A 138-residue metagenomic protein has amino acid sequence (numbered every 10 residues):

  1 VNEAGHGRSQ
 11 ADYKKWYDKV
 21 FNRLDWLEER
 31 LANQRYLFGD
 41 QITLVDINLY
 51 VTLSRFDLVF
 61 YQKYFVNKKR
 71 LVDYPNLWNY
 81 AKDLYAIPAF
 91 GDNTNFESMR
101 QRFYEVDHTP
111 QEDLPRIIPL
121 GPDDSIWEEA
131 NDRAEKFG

Functional and structural regions predicted by a protein language model:
V1-G138: C-terminal alpha-helical interaction module
